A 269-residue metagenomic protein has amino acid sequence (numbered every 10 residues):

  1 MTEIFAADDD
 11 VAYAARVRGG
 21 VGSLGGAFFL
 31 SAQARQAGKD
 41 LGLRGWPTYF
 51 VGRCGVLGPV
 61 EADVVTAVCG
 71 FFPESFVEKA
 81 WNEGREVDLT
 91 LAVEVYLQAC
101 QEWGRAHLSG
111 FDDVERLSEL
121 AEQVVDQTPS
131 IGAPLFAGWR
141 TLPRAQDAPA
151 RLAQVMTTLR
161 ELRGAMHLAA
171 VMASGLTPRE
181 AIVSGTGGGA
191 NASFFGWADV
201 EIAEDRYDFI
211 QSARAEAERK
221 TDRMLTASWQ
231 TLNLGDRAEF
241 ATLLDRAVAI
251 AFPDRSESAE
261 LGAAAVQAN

Functional and structural regions predicted by a protein language model:
M1-Y207, R223, E257-N269: Phosphate/adenylate-binding glycine loop and adjacent helical scaffold
F194-A268: Accessory, usually C-terminal, subdomains that scaffold auxiliary metal cofactors
